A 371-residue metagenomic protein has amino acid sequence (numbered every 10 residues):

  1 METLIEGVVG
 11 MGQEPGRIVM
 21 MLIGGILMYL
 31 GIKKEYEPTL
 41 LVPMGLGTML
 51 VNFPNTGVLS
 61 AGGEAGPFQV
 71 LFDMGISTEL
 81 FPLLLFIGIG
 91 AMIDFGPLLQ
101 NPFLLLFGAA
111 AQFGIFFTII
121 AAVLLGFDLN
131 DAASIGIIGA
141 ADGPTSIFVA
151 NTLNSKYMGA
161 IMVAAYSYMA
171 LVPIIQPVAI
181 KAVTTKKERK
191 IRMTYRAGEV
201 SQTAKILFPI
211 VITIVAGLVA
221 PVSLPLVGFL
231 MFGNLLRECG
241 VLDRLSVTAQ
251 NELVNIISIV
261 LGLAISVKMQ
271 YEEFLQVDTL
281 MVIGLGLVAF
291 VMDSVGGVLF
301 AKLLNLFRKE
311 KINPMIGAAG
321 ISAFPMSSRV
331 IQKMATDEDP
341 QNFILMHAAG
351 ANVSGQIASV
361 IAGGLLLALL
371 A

Functional and structural regions predicted by a protein language model:
M1-M11, K33-K34, L46-L80, L235-I256 (+2 more regions): Hydrophobic transmembrane alpha-helices of multi-pass solute/ion transporters
G7-M20, Q69-L85, D131-G139, Y166 (+3 more regions): Structural signature of hydrophobic alpha-helical transmembrane segments
F53-Q69, I87-Q100, A121-N130, E272: Transmembrane alpha-helix boundary signature
D73, S77-T78, I87-M92, F107-F117 (+5 more regions): Alpha-helical membrane segments and immediately flanking helix-loop junctions that form or couple to the substrate/ion
L98-I119, Q270-G297, A348, N352: Entry/N-cap segments of selected transmembrane alpha helices and their immediately preceding amphipathic helices
K156-I174, L285-M292, I316-A319: Alpha-helical transmembrane segments
S167-V241: Membrane-embedded hairpin module used as a gating/binding unit in multi-pass transport and secretion proteins
I212-F300: Transmembrane helical segments that form the transport core of multi-pass membrane transport proteins
